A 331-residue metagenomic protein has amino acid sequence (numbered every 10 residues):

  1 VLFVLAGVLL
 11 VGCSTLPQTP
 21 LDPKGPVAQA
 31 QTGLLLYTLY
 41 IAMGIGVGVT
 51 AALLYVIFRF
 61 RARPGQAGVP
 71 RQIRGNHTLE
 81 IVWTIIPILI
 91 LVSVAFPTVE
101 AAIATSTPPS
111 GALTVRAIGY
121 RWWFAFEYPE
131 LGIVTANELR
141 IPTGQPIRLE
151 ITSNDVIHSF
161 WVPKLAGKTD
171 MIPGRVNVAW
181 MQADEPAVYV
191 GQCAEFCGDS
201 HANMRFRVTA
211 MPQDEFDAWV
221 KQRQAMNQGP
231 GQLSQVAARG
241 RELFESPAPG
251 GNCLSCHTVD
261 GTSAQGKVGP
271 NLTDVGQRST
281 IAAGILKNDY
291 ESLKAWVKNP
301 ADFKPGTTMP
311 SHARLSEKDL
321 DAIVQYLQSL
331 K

Functional and structural regions predicted by a protein language model:
V1-Q145, Q224-Q228: Extracytoplasmic entry segments of secretory-pathway proteins
G44, R223-R239, G284-N299, F303: Short Fe-S-cluster ligation motifs
L113, W123-A125, T135-A136, R140-P212: Membrane-embedded segments
G132-T135, D214-A248: Electrostatic cytochrome c docking/interface patches
V190, A194-N203, R241-D274, R278-A283 (+2 more regions): Periplasmic/extracellular electron-transfer cofactor-ligation site, primarily the c-type cytochrome heme-c attachment
E215-Q222, E291-S292, W296, P300-K331: C-terminal capping alpha-helices of c-type cytochrome domains
G231, A238-E242, L254-S255, M309-P310 (+2 more regions): C-terminal luminal/periplasmic domains and tails of membrane-associated envelope-modifying transferases
